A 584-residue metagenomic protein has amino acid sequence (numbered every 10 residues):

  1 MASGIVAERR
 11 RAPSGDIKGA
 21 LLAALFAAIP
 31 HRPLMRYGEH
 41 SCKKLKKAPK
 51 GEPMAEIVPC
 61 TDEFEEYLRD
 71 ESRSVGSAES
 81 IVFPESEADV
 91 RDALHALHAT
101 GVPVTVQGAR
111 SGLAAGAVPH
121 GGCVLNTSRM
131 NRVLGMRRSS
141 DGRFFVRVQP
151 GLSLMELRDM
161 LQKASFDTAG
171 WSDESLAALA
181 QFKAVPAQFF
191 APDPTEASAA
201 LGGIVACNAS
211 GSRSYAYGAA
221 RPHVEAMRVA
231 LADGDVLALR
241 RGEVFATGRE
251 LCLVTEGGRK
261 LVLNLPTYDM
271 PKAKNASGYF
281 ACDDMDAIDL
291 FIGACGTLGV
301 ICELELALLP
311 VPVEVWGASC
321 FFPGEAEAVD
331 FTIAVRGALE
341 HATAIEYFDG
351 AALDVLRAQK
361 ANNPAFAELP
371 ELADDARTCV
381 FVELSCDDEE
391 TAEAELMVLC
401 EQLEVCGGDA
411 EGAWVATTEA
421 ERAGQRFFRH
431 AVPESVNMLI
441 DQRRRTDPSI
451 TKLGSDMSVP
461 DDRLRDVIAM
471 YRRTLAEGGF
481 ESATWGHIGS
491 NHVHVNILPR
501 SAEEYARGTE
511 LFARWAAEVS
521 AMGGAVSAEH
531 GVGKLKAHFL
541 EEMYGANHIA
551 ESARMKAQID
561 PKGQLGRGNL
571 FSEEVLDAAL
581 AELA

Functional and structural regions predicted by a protein language model:
R9-R11, L45: Compositionally biased, intrinsically disordered low-complexity segments enriched in Pro/Arg/Gln/His
A12-P13, M35: Short polybasic linear motifs
R36-A99, A109-V146, L154, D159-W171 (+7 more regions): N-terminal flexible segment immediately upstream of the FAD-binding catalytic core in FAD-dependent oxidoreductases
T61, I292-A294, V300-T509, E518 (+1 more regions): C-terminal substrate-recognition/cap domain of FAD-linked oxidoreductases
L134, P150, M155, Q162-K163 (+4 more regions): FAD-binding subdomain of flavoenzyme oxidoreductases
H487, A525-V532, R567-L570: Short acidic/histidine-rich active-site segments
A537-A584: Activity-critical C-terminal alpha-helical subdomain
